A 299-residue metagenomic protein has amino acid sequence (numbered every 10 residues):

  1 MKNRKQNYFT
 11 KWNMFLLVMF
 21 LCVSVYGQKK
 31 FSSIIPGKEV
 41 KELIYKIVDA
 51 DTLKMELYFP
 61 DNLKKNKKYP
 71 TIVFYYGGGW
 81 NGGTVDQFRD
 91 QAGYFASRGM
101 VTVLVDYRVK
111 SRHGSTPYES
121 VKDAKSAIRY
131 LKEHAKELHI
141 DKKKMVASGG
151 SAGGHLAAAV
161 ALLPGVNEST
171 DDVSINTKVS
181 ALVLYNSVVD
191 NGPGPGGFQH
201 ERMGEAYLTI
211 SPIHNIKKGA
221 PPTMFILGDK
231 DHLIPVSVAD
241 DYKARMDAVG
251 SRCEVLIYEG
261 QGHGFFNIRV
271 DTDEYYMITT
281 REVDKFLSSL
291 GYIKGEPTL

Functional and structural regions predicted by a protein language model:
K29-K67: N-terminal cap/lid segment of alpha/beta-hydrolase-fold proteins
E56, D240, D247-L299: C-terminal catalytic histidine-bearing segment of alpha/beta-hydrolase fold enzymes
K67-G77: Short beta-strand element of the alpha/beta-hydrolase
V85-L104: Short amphipathic alpha-helix adjacent to the substrate-entry channel of hydrolases
S115-K136, I278-E282: Alpha/beta-hydrolase active-site loop
S126-F198, Y207-L208, P212: Primarily recognizes the serine-hydrolase "nucleophile elbow" in alpha/beta-hydrolase and SGNH/GDSL folds
F225-L227, D231: Short beta-strand/loop motif that positions the catalytic acidic residue of the alpha/beta-hydrolase fold
H232-V238: Conserved alpha/beta-hydrolase "acid-adjacent" motif
